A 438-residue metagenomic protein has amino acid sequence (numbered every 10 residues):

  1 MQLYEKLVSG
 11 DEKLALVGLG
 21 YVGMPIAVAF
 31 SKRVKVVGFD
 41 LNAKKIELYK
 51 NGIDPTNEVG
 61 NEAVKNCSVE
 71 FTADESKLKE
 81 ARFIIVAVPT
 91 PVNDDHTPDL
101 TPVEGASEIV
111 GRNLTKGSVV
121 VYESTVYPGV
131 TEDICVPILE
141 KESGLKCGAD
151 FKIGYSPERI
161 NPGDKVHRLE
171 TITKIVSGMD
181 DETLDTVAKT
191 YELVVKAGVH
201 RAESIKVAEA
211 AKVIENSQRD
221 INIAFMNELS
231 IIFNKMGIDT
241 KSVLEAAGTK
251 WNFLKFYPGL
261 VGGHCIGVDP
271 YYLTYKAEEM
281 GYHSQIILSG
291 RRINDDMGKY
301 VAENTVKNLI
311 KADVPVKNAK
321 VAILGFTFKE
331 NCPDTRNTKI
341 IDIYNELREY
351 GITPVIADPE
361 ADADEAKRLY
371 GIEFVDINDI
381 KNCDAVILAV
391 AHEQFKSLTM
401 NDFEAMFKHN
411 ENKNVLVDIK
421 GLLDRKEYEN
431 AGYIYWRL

Functional and structural regions predicted by a protein language model:
M1-L438: Structural/interface elements that position substrates and couple domains in central-metabolism enzymes
